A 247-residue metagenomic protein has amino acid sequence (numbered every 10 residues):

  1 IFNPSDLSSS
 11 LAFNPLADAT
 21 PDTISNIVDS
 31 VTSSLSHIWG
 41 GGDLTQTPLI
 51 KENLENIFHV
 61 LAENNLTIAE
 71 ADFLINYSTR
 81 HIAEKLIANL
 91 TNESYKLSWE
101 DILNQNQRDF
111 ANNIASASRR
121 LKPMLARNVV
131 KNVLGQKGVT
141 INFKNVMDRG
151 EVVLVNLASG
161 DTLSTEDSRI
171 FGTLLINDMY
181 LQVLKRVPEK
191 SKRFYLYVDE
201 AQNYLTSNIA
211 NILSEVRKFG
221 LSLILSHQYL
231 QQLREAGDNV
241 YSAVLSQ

Functional and structural regions predicted by a protein language model:
I1-L221, A236: P-loop NTPase motor domains
S226-Q232: Conserved H-loop
N239-Q247: A short helix-turn-beta junction within AAA+ P-loop NTPase domains corresponding to the substrate/partner-engaging
